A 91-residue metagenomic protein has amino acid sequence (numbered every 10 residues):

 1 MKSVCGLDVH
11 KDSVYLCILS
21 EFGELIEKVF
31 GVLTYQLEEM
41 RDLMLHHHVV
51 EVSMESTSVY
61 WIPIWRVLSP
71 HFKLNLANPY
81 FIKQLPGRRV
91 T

Functional and structural regions predicted by a protein language model:
M1-T91: Phosphate- and other anionic-substrate recognition elements at nucleic-acid/protein interfaces
